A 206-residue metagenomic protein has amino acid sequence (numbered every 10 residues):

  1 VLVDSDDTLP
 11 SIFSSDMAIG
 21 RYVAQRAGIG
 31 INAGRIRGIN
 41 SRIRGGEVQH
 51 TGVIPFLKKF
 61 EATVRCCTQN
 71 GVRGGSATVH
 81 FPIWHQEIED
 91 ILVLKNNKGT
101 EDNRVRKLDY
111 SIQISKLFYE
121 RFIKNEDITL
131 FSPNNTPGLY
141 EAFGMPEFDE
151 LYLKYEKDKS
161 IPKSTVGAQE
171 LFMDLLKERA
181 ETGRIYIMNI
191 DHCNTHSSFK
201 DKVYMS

Functional and structural regions predicted by a protein language model:
L2-S206: Active-site cavity-forming subdomains of large catalytic enzyme subunits
